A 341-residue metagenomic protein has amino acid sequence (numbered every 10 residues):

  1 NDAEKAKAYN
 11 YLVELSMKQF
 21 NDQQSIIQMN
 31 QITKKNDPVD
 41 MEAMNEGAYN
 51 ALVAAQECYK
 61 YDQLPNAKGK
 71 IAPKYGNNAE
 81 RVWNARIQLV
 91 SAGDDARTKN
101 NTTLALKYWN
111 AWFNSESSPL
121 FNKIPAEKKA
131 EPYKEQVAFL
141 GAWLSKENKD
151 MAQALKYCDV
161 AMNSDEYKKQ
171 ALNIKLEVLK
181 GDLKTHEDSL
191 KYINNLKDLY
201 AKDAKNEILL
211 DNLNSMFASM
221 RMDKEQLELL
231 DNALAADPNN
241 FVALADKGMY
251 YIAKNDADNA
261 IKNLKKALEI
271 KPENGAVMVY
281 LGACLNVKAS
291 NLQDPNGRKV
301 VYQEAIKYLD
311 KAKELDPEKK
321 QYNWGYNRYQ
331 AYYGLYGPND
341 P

Functional and structural regions predicted by a protein language model:
A3, Q63, S117, E166-Y167 (+4 more regions): Short coil turns that delineate tetratricopeptide repeat
A6, R86, L120, K134-E135 (+5 more regions): Helix-start (N-cap) detector for alpha-helical repeat units in TPR-like alpha-solenoids, especially tetratricopeptide
Y9, A48, L52-A55, W109 (+6 more regions): Hydrophobic/aromatic packing residues within the alpha-helices of TPR/SEL1-like helical repeat arrays
Y11, P125-E127, Y133, L140-W143 (+5 more regions): Canonical tetratricopeptide repeat
S16, A96, A138, S145 (+6 more regions): Residue at a conserved register position within TPR or TPR-like alpha-solenoid repeats
S16-T103, K107, A111, S115-Q136 (+2 more regions): Short coil/linker segments at helix-helix boundaries
K60, N114, D159-N163, D198-A201 (+4 more regions): Conserved structural position within tetratricopeptide repeats
N100, K149, L183-E187, A204 (+4 more regions): Residue-level detector of the short coil/turn that links helix A to helix B within each tetratricopeptide repeat
